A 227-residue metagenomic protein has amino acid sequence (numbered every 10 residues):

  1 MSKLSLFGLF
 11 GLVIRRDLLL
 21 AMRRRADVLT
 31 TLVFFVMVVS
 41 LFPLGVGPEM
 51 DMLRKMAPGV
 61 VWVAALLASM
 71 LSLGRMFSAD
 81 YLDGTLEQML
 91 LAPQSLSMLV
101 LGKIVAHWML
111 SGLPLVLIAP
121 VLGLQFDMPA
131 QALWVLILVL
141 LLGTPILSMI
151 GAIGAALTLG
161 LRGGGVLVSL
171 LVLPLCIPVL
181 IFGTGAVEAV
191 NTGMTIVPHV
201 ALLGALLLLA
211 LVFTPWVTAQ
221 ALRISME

Functional and structural regions predicted by a protein language model:
M1-T31: Aromatic- and glycine-rich beta-strand/loop motifs that create alpha-glucan
R25-G47, V63-A65, L171, L175-F182 (+1 more regions): Hydrophobic alpha-helical transmembrane segments of multi-pass membrane transport/permease proteins
G45-M56, P120-L141, L159, A186-L202 (+1 more regions): Membrane-interfacial helix-loop-helix connectors in multipass membrane proteins
A57-L73: Long, hydrophobic alpha-helical segments
M70-A92: Transmembrane helix boundary and interhelical loop/hinge segments in multi-pass membrane proteins
L101-F126, I146, I150, G183-T184: Hydrophobic alpha-helical transmembrane segments that constitute the membrane-spanning cores of multi-pass membrane
W134, V139-L173, R223-E227: A structural motif at transmembrane helix-loop-helix junctions in multipass membrane proteins
L211-E227: Junction motif at the cytosolic side of a transmembrane helix
